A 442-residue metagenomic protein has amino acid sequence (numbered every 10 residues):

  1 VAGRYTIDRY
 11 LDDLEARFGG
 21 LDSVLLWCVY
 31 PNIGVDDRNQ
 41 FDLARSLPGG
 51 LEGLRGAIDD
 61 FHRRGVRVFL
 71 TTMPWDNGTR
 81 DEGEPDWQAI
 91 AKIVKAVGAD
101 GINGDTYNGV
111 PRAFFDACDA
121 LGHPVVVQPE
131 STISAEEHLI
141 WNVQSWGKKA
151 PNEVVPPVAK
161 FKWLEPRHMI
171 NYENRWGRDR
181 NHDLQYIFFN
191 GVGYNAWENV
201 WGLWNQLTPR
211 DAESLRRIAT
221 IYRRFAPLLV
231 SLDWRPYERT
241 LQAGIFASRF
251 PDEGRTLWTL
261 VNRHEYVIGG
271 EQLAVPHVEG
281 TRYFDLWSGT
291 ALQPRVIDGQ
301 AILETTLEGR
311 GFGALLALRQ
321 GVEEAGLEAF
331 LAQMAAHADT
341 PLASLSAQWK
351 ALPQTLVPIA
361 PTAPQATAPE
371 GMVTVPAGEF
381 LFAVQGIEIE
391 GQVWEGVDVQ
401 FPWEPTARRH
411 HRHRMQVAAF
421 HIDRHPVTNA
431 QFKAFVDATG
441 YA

Functional and structural regions predicted by a protein language model:
V1-G3, F18-G19, S23, W27-P31 (+1 more regions): An acidic-aromatic substrate-binding cleft motif
V1-Y5, L11-S23, G202-L203, L207-I221 (+3 more regions): Carbohydrate-recognition beta-sandwich/jelly-roll modules in extracellular/periplasmic carbohydrate-active proteins
D8-P111: Aromatic-lined carbohydrate-binding/catalytic grooves of carbohydrate-active enzymes
D22-L26, V68-L70, D100-G104, V126-P129 (+5 more regions): Structural recognition of the beta-strand scaffold that forms the well-ordered cores of secreted hydrolase catalytic
A120-Q272, H277: Active-site-proximal substrate-binding groove within the catalytic cores of carbohydrate-active enzymes
R282-E304, E395-E404: Solvent-exposed beta-strand/loop surfaces of large extracellular or lumenal domains
I297-D339: C-terminal beta-strand-rich structural cap/linker in extracellular carbohydrate-active enzymes
G321-A442: Extended beta-strand/loop cores of jelly-roll/beta-sandwich
